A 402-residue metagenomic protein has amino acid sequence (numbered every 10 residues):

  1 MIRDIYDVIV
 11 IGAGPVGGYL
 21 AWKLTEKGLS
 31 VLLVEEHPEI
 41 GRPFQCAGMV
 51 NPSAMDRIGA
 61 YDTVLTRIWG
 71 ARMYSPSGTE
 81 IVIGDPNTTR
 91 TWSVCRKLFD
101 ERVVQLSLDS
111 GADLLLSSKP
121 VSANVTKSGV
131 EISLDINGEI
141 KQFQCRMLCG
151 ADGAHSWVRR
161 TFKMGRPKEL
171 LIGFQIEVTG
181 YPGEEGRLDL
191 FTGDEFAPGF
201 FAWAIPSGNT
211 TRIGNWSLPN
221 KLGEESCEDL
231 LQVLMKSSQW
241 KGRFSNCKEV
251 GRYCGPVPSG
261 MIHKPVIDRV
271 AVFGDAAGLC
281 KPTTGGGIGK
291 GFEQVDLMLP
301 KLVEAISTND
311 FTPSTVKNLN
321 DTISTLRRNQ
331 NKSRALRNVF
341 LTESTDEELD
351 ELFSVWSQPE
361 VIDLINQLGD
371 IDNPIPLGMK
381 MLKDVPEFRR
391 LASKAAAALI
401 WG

Functional and structural regions predicted by a protein language model:
I2-G14: Beta1/beta-strand and adjacent pyrophosphate-binding region of the FAD-binding site in flavoprotein oxidoreductases
A13, L106-G242, G278: Predominantly flavin-linked oxidoreductase catalytic cores and closely associated redox partners
G17-G18: N-terminal Rossmann-fold NAD(P) dinucleotide-binding loop
W22-F44: Glycine-rich FAD pyrophosphate-binding loop
G41, R57-R72, G165-L170, P313-T315: A short alpha-helix-loop-beta-strand transition element characteristic of N-terminal alpha/beta dinucleotide-binding
N51-V104: A conserved beta-strand/loop capping segment in the N-terminal third of enzymes that catalyze redox or closely related
L222-L302, I306-S307, K317-N318: FAD/FMN-dependent oxidoreductases across multiple families
V303-G402: C-terminal helical "tail/cap" subdomain of flavin- and related membrane-associated enzymes
